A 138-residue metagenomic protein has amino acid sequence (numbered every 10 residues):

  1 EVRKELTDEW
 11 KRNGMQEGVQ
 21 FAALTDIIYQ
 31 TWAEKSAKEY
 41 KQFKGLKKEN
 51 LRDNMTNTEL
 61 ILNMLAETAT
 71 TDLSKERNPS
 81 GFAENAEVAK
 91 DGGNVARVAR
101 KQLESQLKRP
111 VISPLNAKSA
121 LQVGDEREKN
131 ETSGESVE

Functional and structural regions predicted by a protein language model:
E1-E138: Positively charged, phosphate-engaging catalytic surfaces used for nucleic-acid and nucleotide handling
